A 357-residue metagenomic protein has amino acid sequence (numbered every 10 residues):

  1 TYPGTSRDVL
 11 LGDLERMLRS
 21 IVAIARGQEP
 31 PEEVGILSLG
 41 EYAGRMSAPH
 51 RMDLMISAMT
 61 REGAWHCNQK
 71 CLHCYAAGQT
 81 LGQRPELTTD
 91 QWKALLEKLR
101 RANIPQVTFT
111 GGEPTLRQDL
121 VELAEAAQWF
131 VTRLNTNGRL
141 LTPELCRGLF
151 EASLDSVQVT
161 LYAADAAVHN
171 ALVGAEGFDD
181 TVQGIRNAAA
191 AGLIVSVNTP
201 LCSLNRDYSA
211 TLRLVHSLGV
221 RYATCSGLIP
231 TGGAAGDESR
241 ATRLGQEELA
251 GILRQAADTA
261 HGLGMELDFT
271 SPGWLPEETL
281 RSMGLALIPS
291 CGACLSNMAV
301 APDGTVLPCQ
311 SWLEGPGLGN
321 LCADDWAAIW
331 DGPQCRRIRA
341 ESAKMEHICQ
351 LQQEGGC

Functional and structural regions predicted by a protein language model:
T1-L10: Short amphipathic alpha-helical interface segments
R7, A64, L81-W92, A171-F178 (+1 more regions): Flexible, glycine- and charge-enriched loops at secondary-structure boundaries
D13, I24-S156: Conserved alpha-helical substructure of the radical SAM core
G40, D303-C357: Flexible mid-to-C-terminal extensions adjoining Fe-S/redox cofactors in radical SAM and related proteins
T60, C67, C71-C74, C291-C294 (+2 more regions): Short cysteine clusters
H73, A77-T80, N297, G315 (+1 more regions): Secreted/processed peptides and extracellular or luminal domains of membrane proteins
D155, Y162, A167-A293, N297 (+2 more regions): Radical SAM enzyme [4Fe-4S]-AdoMet core and its adjacent flexible, acidic and glycine-rich loops/tails across
